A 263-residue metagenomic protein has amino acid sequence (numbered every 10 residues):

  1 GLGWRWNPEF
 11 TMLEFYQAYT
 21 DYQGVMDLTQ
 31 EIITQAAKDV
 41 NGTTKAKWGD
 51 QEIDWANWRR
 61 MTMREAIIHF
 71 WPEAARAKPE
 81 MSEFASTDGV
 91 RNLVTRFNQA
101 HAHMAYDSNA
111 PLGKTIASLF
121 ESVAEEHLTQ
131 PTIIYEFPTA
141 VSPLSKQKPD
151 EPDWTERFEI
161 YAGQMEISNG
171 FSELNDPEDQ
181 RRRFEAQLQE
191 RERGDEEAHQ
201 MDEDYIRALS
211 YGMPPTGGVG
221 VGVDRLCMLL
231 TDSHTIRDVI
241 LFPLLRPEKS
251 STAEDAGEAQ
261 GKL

Functional and structural regions predicted by a protein language model:
G1-G24, I32-T34, A105, M228: Class II aminoacyl-tRNA synthetase-like tRNA-binding/catalytic domains
A18-D21, Q35-K38, P72, G163 (+5 more regions): Short, well-ordered loop/turn and helix-capping segments at boundaries between secondary-structure elements and domains
V25-T29, L112, I116, D176 (+3 more regions): Hydrophobic (often cysteine-bearing) scaffold residues that line and stabilize catalytic clefts of nucleotide/cofactor
Q35-I167, A186-M213, L263: Metal-assisted phosphate- and nucleotidyl-transfer catalytic regions
P177-S250: Active-site pocket scaffolds in enzymes
T252-L263: Short, low-complexity, charge-dense intrinsically disordered segments
